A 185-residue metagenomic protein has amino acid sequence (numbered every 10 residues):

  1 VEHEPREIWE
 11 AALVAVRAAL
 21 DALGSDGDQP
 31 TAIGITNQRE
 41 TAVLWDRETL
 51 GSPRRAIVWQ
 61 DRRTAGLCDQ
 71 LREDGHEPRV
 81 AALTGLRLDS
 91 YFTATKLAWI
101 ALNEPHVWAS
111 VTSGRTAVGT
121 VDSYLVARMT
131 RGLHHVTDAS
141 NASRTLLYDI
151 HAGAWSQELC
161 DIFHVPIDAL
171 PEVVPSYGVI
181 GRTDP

Functional and structural regions predicted by a protein language model:
V1-R54, A82, A109, P171-E172: N-terminal glycine/serine-rich phosphate-binding loop of ATP-dependent small-molecule kinases, especially carbohydrate
E10, V14-D21, D69, E73 (+3 more regions): Replace "anionic and nucleotidyl ligands
T41-L44, G66-Q70: Pocket-flanking alpha-helical
T49-S52, Q70-G75, R79: Hydrophobic or amphipathic alpha-helical targeting/insertion segments
D61: Carbohydrate-associated surface elements
T64, H76, F92-T93: Membrane-embedded alpha-helical core segments of multi-pass
A81-P185: Gly/Ser/Thr-rich active-site cleft segment
